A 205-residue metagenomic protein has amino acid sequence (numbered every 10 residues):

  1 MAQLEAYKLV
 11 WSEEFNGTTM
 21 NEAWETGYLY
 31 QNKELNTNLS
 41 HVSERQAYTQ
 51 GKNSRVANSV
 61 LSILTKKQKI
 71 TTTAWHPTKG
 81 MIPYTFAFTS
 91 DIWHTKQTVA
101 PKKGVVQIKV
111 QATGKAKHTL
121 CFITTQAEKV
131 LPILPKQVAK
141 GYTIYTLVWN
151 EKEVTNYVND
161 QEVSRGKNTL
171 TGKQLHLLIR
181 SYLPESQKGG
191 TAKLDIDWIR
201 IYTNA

Functional and structural regions predicted by a protein language model:
M1-G104, K109, T113-G114, N204-A205: Low-complexity, Ser/Thr/Pro/Gly-rich disordered linker/stalk regions
T49-R55, K115, T119-K136: Glycan-recognition/cleft segments
T65-K67, V110-A112, T124, W149 (+1 more regions): Short beta-strand segments enriched in hydrophobic/aromatic residues within well-folded beta-rich domains
Q68, T169-L170: A generic structural motif
V138-T155: Localized edge beta-strand/strand-to-loop motifs within extracellular or lumenal beta-rich domains
Y157-D160: Short strand-turn-strand beta-turns centered on an Asx-Gly dipeptide
L170-A205: Ligand-recognition surfaces built from glycine- and aromatic
